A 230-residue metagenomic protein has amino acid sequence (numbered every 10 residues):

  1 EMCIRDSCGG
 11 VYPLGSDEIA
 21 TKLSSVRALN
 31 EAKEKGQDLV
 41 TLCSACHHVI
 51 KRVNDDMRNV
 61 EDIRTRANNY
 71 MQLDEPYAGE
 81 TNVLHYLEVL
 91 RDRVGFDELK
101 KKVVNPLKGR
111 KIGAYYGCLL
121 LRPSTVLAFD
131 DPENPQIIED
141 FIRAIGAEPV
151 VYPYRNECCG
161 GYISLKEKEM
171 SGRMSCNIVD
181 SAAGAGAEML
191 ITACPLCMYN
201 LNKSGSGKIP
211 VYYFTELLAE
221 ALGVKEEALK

Functional and structural regions predicted by a protein language model:
M2-I4: Short, small-residue-biased leader/transition segments that mark boundaries at the very start of proteins
G15-Q37, S171-C176: Short, structured active-site "lid" loops
D38-E61: A basic- and aromatic-enriched beta-loop-alpha substructure that forms the phosphate/nucleotide- and DNA/RNA-contacting
C43, A193-C194, T215: Helix N-cap/beta->alpha junction signal
N69-R93, G207-K230: Short, flexible loop segments at boundaries between secondary-structure elements
V94-I112, G117-L120, T215-K230: C-terminal capping/extension of enzyme domains
L121-E169: Redox- and metal-dependent alpha/beta enzyme cores, enriched for Fe-S-associated oxidoreductases and cofactor-handling
M170-E188: A short, acidic, amphipathic alpha-helical segment used as a generic capping/interface helix at domain edges
